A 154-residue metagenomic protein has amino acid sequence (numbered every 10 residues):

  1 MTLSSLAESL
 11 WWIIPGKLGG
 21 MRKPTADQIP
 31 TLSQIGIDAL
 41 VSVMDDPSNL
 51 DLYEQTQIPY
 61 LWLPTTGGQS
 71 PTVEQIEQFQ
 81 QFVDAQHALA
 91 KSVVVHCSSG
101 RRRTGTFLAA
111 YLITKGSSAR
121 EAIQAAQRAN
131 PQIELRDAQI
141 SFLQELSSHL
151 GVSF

Functional and structural regions predicted by a protein language model:
M1-V94, F107-F154: Cys-dependent protein tyrosine phosphatase-like superfamily
C97: Short cysteine clusters
G100: Conserved G/P- and acidic residue-centered "switch" motifs that form tight phosphate/ATP-binding loops in soluble
T104: Ser/Thr-glycine-rich phosphate-binding loops at phosphate-binding pockets of nucleotides, nucleotide cofactors
